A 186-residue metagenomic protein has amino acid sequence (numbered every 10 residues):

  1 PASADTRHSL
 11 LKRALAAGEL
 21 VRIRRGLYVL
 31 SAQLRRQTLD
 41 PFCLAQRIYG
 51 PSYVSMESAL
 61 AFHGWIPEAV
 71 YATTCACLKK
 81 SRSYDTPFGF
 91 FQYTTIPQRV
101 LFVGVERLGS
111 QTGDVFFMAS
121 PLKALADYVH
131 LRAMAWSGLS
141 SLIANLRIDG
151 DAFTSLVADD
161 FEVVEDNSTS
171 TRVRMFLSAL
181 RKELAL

Functional and structural regions predicted by a protein language model:
P1-P51, P87, F102: Short beta-edge/loop segments at beta->alpha junctions of small alpha/beta modules that act as binding/recognition
L11-E19, L78-T86, D114-F117, A133-W136: Short, mixed-charge, low-aromatic patches
R22, F91-T94, M118-A119, L125: Short hydrophobic-aromatic micro-motifs
R24-R25, V70, L139: Residue-level detector of family-conserved "landmark" positions at structurally sensitive sites
G26, P41-R47, S52-M56, L60-I66 (+3 more regions): Ribosome-interacting low-complexity segments
L60-L108, G113: Exposed, interaction-prone assembly regions rather than primary DNA-binding/catalytic cores
V105-L186: Hydrophobic alpha-helical interaction segments
